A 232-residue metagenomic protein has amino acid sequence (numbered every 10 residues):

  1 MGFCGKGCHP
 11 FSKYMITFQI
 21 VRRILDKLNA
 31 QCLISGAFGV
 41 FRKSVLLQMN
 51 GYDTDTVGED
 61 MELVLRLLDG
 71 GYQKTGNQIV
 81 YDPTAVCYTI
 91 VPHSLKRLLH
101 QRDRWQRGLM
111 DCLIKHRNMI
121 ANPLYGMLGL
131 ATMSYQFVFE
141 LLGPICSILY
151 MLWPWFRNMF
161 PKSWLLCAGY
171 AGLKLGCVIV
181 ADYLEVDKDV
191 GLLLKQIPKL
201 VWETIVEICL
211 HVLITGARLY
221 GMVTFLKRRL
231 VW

Functional and structural regions predicted by a protein language model:
M1-T56, D103-Q106, M110, I114: Long helical/loop segments within the catalytic core of UDP-sugar-dependent glycosyltransferases, especially the large
F38, E59-E62, R66, S134 (+1 more regions): Catalytic core and acceptor-binding pocket of nucleotide-sugar-dependent glycosyltransferases
V45-Q48, T56-Y81: A short, conserved alpha-helix in the catalytic core of glycosyltransferases
Q78-R97: Active-site donor/metal-binding and catalytic loop motifs of nucleotide-sugar-dependent glycosylation enzymes
T84, V223-W232: Membrane-interface alpha-helices
L95, L99, M127, A131 (+2 more regions): Alpha-helical membrane-protein architecture signal
L99-F137: Active-site-adjacent helix/loop segment of glycosyltransferases that harbors family-specific signature motifs
Y135-K227: Membrane-embedded multi-pass helical conduit in multi-pass membrane proteins, especially envelope-biosynthetic
